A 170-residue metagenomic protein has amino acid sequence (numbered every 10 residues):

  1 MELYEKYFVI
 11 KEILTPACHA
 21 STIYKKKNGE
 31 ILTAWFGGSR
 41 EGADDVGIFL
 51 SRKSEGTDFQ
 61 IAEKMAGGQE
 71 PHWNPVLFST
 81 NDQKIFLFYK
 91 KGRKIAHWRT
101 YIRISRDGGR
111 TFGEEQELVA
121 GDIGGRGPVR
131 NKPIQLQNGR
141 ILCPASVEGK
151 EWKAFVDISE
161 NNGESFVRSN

Functional and structural regions predicted by a protein language model:
M1-N170: Asp-box/BNR beta-propeller blade signature and adjacent active/binding-site loops in extracellular glycan-interacting
